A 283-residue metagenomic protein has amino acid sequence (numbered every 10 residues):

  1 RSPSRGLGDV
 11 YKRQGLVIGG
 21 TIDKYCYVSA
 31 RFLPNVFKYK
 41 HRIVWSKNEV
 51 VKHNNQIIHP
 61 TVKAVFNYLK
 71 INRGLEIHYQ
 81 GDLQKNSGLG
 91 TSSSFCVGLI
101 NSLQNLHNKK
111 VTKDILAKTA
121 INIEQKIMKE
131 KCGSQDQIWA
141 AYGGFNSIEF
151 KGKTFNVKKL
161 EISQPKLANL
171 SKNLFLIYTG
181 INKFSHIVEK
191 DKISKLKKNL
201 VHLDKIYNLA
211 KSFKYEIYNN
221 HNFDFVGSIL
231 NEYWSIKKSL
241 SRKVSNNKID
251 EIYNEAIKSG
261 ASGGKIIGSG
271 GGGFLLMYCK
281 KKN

Functional and structural regions predicted by a protein language model:
R1-L7, Y11: Single conserved hydrophobic/aromatic residue that forms the stacking wall/gate of nucleotide- or nucleobase-binding
G19, Y25-I71, Q80, L103-T112 (+3 more regions): C-terminal nucleotide
G74-E76: Residues at or immediately flanking beta-strands
S92, G268: Short, conserved phosphate/pyrophosphate- and ester-handling motifs at nucleotide-, phospho-/glycolipid
S94-S102: Short amphipathic alpha-helical face segments that pack within enzyme cores and frequently flank/anchor catalytic
G270-G272: Glycine-rich nucleotide-binding loop
